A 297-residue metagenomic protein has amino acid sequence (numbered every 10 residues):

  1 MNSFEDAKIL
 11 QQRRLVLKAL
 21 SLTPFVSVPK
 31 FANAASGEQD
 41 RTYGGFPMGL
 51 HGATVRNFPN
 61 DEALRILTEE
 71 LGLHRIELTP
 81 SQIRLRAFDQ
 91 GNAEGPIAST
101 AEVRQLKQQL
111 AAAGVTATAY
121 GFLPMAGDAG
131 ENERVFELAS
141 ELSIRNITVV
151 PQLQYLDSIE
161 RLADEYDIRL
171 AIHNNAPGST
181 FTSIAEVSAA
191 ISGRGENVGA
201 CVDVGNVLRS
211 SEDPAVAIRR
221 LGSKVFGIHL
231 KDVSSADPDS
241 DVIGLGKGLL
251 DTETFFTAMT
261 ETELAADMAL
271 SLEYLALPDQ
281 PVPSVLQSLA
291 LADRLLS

Functional and structural regions predicted by a protein language model:
M1-Q12: N-terminal secretory signal peptides
L20-S21, F25-V26, A113-G199, L208-S211 (+2 more regions): Active-site acidic/histidine proton-transfer and metal-coordination neighborhood in alpha/beta enzyme cores
K30-F58, E62-I66: C-terminal segment of N-terminal export signals and the immediately downstream linker at the start of the mature
E38-Y43, R65-E70, G95-A117, E131-E141 (+4 more regions): Acidic (Asp/Glu)-rich catalytic clusters
P47-L50, I76, D164-L249, E253: Acidic/histidine-rich catalytic cores of soluble enzymes
H51-V55, T79-S81, F122-M125, Q152 (+4 more regions): Active-site beta-loop-alpha junctions enriched in small/polar residues
L64-S81: Catalytic domains of carbohydrate-active enzymes, especially glycoside hydrolases
E77-R104: Glycine-rich, proline-tolerant flexible connector loops at the mouths of alpha/beta enzymes
